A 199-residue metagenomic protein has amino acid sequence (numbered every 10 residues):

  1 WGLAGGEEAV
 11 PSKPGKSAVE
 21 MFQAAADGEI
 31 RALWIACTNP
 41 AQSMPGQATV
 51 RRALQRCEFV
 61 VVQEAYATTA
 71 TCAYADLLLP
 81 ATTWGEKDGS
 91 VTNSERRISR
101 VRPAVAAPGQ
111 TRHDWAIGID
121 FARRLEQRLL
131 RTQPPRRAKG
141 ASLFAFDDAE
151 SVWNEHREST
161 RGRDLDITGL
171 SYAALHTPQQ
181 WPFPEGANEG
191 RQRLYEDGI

Functional and structural regions predicted by a protein language model:
W1-F59, T71-L79, T83-I199: Domain-level signature for respiratory redox metalloenzymes
Q63-T69: Short, polar loop motifs at secondary-structure junctions
